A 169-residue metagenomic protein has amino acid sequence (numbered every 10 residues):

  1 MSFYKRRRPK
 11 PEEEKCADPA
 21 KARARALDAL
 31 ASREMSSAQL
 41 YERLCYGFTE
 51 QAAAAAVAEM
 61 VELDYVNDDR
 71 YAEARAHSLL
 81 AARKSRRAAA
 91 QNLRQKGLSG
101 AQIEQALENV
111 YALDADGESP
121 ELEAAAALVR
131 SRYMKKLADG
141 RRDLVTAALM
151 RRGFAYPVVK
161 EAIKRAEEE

Functional and structural regions predicted by a protein language model:
M1-E169: An alpha-helical, amphipathic repeat domain used for nucleic-acid recognition, typified by the mTERF helical solenoid
